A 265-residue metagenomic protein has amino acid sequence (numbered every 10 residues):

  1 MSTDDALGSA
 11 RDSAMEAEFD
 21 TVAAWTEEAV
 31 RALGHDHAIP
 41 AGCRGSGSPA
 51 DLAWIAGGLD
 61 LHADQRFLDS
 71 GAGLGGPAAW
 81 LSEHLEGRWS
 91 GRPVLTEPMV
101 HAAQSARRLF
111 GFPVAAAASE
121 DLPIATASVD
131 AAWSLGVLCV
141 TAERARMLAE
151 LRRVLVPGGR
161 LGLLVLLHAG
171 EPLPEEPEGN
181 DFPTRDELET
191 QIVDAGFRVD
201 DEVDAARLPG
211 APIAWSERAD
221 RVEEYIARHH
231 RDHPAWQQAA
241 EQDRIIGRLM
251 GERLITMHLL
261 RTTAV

Functional and structural regions predicted by a protein language model:
M1-D36: N-terminal, positively charged/glycine-rich alpha-helical extensions of SAM-dependent methyltransferases
G45-A63: Conserved alpha-helix/loop element of class I SAM-dependent methyltransferases that forms part of the SAM/SAH-binding
R66-D121: Class I SAM-dependent methyltransferase SAM/SAH-binding core
W133: A conserved beta-strand element that flanks and buttresses the S-adenosyl-L-methionine
A145-R160: A short glycine-rich, Lys/Arg-flanked "PGG" loop and its adjoining helix->strand segment in the class I
L161-D181: Short, glycine-/aromatic-enriched active-site segment of Class I SAM-dependent methyltransferases
D181-G196, E202: Short alpha-helix
V203-V265: Conserved Class I S-adenosyl-L-methionine
